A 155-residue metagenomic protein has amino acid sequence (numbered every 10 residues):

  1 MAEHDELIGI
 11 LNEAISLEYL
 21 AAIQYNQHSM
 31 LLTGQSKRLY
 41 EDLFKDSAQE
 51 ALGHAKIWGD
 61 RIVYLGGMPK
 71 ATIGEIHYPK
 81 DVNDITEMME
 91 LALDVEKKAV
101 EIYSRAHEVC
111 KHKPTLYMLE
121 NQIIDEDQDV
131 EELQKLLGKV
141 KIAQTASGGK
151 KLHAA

Functional and structural regions predicted by a protein language model:
M1-A155: Iron-associated oxidoreductase/ferritin-like identity signal
